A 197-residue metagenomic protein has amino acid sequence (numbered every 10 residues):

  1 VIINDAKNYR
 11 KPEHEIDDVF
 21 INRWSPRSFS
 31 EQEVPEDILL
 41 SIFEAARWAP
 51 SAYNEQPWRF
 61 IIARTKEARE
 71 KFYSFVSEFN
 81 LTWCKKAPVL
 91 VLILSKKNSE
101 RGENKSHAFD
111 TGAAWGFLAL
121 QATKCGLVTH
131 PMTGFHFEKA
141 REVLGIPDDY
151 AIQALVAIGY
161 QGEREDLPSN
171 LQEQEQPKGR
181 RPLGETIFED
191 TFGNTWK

Functional and structural regions predicted by a protein language model:
V1-K197: Acidic, surface-exposed loops and disordered segments
